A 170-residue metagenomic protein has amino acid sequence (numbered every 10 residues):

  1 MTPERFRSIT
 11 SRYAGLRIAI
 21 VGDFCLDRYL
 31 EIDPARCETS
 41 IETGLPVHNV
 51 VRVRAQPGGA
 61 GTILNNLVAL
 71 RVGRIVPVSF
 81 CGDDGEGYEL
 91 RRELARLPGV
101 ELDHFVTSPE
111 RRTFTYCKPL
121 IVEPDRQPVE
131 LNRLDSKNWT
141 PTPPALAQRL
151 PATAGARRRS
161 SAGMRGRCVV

Functional and structural regions predicted by a protein language model:
M1-E38, E42, N49-V170: Ribokinase/PfkB-type carbohydrate-kinase core domain
